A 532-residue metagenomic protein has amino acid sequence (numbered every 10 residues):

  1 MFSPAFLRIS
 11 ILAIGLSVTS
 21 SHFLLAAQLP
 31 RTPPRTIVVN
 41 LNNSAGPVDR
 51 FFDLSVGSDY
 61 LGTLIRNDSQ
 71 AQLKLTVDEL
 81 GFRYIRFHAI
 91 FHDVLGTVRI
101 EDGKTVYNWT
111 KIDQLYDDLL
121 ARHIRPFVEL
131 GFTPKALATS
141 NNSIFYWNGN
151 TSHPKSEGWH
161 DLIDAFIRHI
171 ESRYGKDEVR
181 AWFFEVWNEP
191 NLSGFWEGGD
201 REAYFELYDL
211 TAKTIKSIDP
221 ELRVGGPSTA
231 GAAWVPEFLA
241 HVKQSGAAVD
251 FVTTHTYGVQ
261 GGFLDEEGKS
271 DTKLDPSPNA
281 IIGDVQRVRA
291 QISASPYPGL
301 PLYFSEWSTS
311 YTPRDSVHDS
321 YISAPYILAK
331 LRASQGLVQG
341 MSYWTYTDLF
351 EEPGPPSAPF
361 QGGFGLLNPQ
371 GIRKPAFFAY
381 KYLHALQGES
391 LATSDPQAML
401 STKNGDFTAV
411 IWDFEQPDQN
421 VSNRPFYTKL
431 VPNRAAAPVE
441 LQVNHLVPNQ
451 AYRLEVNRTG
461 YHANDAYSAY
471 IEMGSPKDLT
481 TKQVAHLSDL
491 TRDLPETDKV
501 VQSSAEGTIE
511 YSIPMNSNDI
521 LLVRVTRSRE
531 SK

Functional and structural regions predicted by a protein language model:
M1-F6: N-terminal secretory signal peptides that target proteins for export/translocation
R8-H22: Bacterial N-terminal signal peptides
F23-F183, G198-G231, Q244-A247, S293-G299 (+3 more regions): Non-catalytic accessory regions flanking glycosidase/transglycosidase catalytic cores in CAZymes
G62, F91-T97, K135, W187-G194 (+3 more regions): Conserved radical SAM core fold
N67, T139, E237, P313-S316 (+1 more regions): A short acidic (Asp/Glu
K135-A138, G262, Y311-T312, T345-G354: Flexible glycine/acidic-rich beta-alpha junction loops that bind and position SAM and/or redox cofactors in anaerobic
W187-N188, H255, S305, W344: Alpha/beta-hydrolase-fold catalytic nucleophile elbow
D200-Q339, P359: Noncatalytic carbohydrate-binding groove/subsite architecture in carbohydrate-active enzymes
